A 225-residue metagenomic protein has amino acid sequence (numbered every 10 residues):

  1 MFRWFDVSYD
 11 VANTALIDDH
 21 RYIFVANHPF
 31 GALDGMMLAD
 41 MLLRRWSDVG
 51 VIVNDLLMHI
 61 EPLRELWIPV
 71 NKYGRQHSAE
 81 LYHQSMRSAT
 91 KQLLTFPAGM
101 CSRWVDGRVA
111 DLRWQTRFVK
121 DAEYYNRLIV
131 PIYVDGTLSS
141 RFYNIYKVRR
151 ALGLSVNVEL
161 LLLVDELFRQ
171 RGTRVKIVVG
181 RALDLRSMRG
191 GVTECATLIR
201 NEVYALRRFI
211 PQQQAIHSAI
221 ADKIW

Functional and structural regions predicted by a protein language model:
M1-F5: A transmembrane-helix-recognition feature enriched in membrane-embedded lipid enzymes and envelope glyco-/phospholipid
S8-D184: Soluble catalytic domains of membrane acyltransferases
R186-W225: C-terminal/domain-terminus segments
